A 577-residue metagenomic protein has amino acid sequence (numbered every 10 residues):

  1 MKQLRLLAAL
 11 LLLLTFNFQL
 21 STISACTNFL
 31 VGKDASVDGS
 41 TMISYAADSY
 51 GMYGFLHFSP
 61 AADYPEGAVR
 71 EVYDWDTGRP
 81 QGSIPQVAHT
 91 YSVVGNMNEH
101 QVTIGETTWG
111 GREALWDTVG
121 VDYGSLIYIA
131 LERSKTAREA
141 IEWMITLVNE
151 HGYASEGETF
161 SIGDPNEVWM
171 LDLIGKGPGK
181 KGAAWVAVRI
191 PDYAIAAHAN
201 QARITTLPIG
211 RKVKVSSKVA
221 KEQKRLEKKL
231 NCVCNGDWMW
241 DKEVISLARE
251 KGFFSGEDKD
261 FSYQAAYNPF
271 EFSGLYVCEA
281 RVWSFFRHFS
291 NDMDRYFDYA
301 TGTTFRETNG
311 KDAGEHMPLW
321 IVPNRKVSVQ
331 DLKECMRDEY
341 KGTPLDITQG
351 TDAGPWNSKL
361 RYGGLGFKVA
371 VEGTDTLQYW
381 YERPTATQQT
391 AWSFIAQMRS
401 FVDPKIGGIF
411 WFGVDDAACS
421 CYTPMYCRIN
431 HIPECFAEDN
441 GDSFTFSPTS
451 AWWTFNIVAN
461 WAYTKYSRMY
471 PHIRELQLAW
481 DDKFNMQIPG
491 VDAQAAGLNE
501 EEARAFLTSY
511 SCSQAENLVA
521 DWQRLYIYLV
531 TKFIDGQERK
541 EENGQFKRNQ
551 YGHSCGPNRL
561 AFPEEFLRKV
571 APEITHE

Functional and structural regions predicted by a protein language model:
M1-Q3, A8-T22: Short, basic, low-complexity termini and linkers enriched in Ser/Thr/Gly/Pro that act as targeting/leader peptides
C26-Y123, W143-V322, K326: A contiguous strand-loop segment
S44-S49, G54, L171-L173, C335-G342 (+6 more regions): Soluble extracytoplasmic regions of secretory-pathway and membrane proteins
W116, S125-S134: Second-shell loop/turn segments in exported
F285-T376, R383-T385, A479, K483-Q494: Accessory, solvent-exposed terminal regions and/or long lumenal/extracellular loops of proteins
G354-A496: Substrate-recognition/cap regions that form aromatic- and gly/pro-loop-enriched pockets for small-molecule ligands
R474, A479-E577: Histidine-centered catalytic/metal-binding microenvironments
